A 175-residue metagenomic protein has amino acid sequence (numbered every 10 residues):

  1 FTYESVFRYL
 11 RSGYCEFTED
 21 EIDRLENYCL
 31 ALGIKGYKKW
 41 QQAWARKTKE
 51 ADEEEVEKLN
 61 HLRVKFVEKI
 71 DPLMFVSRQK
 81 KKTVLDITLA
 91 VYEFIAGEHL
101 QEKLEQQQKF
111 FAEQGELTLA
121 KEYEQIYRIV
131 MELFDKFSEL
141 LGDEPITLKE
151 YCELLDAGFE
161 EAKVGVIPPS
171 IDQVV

Functional and structural regions predicted by a protein language model:
F1-V175: Polyanion-engaging groove/track-forming segments
